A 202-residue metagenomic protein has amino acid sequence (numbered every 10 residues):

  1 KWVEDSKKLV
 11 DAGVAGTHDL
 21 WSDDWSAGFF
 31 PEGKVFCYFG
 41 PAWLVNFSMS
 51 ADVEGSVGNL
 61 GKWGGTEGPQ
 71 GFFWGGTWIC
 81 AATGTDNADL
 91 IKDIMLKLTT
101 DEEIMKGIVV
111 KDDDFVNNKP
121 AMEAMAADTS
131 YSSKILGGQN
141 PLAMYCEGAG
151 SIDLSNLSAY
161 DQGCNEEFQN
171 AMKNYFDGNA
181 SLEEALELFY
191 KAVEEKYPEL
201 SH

Functional and structural regions predicted by a protein language model:
K1-D19, K62: Glycine-centered hinge/linker elements that transmit conformational signals in sensory and ligand-binding systems
K1-D5, D23-W25, G68-W74: Extracytoplasmic ligand-binding site segments that recognize negatively charged/polar headgroups
A12, A51-P120, N170: Extracytoplasmic/periplasmic substrate-recognition and gating elements
T17-P31: Short helix-initiation/N-cap motifs at beta->coil->alpha
D23, G40-S48: Beta->alpha turn/N-cap motifs
P31-P41: Alpha-to-beta junction loops
V109-N170, N174, L200-H202: Long, aromatic- and glycine/proline-rich binding clefts that accommodate carbohydrate-like moieties
L182-E194: Short, well-structured alpha-helical segments that form the helix of a local strand-helix-strand
